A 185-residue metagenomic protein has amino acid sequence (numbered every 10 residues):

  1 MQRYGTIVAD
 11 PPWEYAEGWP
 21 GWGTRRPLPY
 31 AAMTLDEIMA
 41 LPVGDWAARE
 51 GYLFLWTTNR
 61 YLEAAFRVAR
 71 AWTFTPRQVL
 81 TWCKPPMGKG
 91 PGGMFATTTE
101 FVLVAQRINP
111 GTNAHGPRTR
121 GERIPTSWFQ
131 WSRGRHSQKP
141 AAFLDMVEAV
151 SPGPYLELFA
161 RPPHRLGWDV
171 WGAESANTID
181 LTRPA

Functional and structural regions predicted by a protein language model:
M1-A185: Class I S-adenosyl-L-methionine-dependent methyltransferase catalytic core
